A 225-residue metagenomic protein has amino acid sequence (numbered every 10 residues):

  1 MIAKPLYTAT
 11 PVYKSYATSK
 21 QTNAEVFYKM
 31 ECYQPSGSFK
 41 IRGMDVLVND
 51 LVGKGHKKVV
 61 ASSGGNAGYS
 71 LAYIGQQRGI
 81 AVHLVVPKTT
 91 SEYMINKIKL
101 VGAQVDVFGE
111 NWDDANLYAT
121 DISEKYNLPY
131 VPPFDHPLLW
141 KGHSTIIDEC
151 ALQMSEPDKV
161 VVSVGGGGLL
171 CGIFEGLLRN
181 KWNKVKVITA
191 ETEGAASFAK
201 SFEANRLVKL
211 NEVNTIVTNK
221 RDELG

Functional and structural regions predicted by a protein language model:
M1-G225: PLP-dependent amino-acid enzyme catalytic core
